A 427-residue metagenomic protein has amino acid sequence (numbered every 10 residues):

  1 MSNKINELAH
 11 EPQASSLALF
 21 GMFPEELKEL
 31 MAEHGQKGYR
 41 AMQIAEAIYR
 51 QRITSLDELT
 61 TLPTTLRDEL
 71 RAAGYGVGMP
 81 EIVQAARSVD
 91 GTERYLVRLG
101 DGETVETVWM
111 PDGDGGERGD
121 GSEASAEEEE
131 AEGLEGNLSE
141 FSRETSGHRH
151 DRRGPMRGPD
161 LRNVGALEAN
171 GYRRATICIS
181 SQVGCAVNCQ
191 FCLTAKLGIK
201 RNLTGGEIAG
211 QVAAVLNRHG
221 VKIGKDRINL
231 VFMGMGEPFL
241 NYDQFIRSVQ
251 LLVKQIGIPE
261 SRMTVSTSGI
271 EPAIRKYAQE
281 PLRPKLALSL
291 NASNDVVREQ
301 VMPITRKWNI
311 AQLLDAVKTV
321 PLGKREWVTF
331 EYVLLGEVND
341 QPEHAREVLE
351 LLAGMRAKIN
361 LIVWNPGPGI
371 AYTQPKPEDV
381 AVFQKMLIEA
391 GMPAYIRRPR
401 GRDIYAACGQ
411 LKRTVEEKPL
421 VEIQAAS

Functional and structural regions predicted by a protein language model:
M1-R152, M156, K318-E326, Y332-S427: Auxiliary Fe-S-binding modules of radical SAM enzymes
H10-E11, C192-I199, V301, G367: Short coil/turn segments at secondary-structure junctions
Y95, T107, I177-I179, L288: Short beta-strand motif preference
D114-P284, N294-V296: Conserved Radical SAM active-site core
A214-M392: Conserved AdoMet/S-adenosylmethionine-binding subsite of the radical SAM
